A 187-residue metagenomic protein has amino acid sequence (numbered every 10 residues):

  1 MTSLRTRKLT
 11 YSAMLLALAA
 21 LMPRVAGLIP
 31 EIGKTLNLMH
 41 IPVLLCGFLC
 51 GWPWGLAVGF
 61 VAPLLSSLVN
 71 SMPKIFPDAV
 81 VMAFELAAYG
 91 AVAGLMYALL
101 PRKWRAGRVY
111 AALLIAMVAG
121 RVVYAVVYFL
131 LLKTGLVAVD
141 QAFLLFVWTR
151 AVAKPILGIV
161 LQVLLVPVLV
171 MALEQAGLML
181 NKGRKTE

Functional and structural regions predicted by a protein language model:
M1-E187: Loop-helix junctions at membrane interfaces
